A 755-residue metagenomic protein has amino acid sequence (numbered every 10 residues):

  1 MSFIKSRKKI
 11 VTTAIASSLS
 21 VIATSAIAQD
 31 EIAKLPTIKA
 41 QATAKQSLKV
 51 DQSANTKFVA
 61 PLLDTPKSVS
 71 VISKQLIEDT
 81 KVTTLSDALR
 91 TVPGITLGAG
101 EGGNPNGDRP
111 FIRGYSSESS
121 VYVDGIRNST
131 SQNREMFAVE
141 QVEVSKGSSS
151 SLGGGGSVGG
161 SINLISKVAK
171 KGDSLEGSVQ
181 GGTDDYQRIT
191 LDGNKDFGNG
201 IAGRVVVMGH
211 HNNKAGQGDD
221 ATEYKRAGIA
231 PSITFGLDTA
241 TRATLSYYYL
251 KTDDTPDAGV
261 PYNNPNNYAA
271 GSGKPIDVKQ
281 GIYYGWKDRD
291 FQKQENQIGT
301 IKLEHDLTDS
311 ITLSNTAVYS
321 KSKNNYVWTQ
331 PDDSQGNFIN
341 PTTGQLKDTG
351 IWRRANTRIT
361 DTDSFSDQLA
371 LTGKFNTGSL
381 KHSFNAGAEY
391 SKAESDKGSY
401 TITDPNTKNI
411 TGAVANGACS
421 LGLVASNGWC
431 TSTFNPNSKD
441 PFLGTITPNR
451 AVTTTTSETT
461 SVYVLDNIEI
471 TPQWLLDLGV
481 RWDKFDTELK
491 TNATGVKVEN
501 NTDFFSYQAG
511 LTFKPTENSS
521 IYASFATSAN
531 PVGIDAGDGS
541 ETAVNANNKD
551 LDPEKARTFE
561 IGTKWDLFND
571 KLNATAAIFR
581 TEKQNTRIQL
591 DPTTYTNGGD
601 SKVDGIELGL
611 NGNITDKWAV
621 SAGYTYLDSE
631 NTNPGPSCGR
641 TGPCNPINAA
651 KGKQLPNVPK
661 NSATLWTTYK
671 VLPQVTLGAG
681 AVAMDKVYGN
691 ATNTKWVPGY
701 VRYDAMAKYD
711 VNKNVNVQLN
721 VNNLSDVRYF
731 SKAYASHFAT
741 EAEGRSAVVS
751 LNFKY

Functional and structural regions predicted by a protein language model:
S20, L35-G172, I561: Acidic, small-polar-rich N-terminal luminal/periplasmic segments of exported/outer-membrane proteins
F137-E140, S151-I229, L237-T241, Q297 (+1 more regions): Outer-membrane beta-barrel translocator/receptor signature
H210-A215, A221, A227-D306, K321-T362 (+4 more regions): Acidic/polar loop-and-plug regions of large Gram-negative outer-membrane beta-barrel proteins
G236-D238, T362, K381-A393, T453-K583 (+4 more regions): Structural signature of Gram-negative outer-membrane beta-barrels, strongest in the C-terminal barrel of TonB-dependent
K302-S320, R354-K490: Face-selective signature of the C-terminal outer-membrane beta-barrel domain
L303-D306, S310-V318, S322-W328, I521-Y522 (+2 more regions): Membrane-embedded beta-barrel scaffold of Gram-negative outer-membrane proteins
R580-E582, N597-T692, S725, S750 (+1 more regions): Gram-negative outer-membrane beta-barrel transporters
A683-N690, K708-Y755: C-terminal beta-signal and adjacent terminal beta-strands/loops of Gram-negative outer-membrane beta-barrel proteins
